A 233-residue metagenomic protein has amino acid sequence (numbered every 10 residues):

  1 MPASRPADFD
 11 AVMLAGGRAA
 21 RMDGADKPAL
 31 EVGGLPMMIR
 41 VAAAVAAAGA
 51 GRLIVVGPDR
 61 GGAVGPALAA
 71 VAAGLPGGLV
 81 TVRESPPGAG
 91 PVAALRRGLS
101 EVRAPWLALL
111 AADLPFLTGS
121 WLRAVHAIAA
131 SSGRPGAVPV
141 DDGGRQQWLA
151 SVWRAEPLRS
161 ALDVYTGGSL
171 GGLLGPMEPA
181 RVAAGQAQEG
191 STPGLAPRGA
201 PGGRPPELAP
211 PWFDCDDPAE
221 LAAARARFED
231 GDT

Functional and structural regions predicted by a protein language model:
P2-G168, G172-P211, P218-A222, E229: Nucleotide and nucleotide-moiety/phosphate-recognizing core
D232-T233: Cytosolic-facing loops and C-terminal tails of multi-pass membrane proteins
